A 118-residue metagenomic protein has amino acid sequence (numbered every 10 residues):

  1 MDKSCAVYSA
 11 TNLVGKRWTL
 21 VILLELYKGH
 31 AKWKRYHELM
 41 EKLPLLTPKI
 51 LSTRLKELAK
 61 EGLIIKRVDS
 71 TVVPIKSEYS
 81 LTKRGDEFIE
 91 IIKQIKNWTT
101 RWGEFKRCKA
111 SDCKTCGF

Functional and structural regions predicted by a protein language model:
M1, S70-T71: Short loop/turn motifs at secondary-structure junctions and domain boundaries
D2-V7, K66: Internal alpha/beta domain cores that form substrate/cofactor-binding pockets in large enzymes and binding proteins
C5-I50: N-terminal helix-turn-helix DNA-binding core of bacterial DNA-binding proteins
I22, R35-Y36, R67, R107-S111: Short, hydrophobic secondary-structure boundary micro-motifs
H37-K66, V73-P74: Canonical helix-turn-helix DNA-binding module
L63, K76-E78, G103: Soluble, non-transmembrane catalytic domains of enzymes that act on hydrophobic metabolites at membranes
T71-I92: Basic, amphipathic "hinge/linker" alpha-helix immediately C-terminal to the N-terminal HTH DNA-binding motif
I89-F118: Amphipathic alpha-helical dimerization/coiled-coil segments that flank or bridge DNA-binding/regulatory modules
